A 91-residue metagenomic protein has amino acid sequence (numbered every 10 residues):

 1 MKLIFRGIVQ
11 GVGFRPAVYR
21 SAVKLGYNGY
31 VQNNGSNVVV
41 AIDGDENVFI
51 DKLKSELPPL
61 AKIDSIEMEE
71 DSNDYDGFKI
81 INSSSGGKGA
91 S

Functional and structural regions predicted by a protein language model:
M1-S91: Intrinsically disordered, low-complexity, mixed-charge
